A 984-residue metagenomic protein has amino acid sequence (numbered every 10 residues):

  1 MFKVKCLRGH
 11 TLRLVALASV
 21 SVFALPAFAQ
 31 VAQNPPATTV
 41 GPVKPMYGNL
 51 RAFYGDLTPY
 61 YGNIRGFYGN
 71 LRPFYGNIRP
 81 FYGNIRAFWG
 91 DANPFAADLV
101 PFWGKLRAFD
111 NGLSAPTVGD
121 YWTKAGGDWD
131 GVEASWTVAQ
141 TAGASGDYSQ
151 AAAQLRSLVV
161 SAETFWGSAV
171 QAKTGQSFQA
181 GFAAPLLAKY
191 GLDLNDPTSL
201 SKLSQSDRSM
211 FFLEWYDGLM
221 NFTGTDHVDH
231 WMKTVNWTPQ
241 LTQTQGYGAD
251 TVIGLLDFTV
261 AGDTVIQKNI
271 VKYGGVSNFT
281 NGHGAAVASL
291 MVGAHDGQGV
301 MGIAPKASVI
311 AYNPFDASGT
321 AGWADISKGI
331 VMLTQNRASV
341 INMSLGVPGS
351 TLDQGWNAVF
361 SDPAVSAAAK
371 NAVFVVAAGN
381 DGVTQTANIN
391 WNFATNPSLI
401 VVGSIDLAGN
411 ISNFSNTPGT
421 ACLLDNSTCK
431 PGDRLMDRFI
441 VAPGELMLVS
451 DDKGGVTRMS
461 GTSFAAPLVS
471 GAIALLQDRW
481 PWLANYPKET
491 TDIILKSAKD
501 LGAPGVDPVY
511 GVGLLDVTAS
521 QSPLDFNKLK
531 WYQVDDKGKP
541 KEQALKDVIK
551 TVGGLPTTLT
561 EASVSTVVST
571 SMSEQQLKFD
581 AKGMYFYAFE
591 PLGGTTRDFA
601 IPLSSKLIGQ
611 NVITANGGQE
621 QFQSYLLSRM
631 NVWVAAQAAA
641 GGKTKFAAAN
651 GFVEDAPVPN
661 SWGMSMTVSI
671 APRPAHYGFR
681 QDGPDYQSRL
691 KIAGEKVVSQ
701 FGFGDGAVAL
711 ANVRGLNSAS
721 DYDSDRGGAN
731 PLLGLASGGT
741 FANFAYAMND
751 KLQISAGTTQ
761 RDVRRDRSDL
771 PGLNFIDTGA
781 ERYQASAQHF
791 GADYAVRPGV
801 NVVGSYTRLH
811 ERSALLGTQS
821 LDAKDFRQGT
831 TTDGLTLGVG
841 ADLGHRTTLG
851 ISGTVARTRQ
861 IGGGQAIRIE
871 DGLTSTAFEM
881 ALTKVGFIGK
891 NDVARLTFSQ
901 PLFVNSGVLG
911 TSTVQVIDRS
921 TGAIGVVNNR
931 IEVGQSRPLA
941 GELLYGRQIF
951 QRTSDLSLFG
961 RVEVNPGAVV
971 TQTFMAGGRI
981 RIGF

Functional and structural regions predicted by a protein language model:
A37-V40, K44-G48, V118, G126-G127 (+4 more regions): Protease zymogen maturation seam
G143, Q154, S161, F165-L192 (+3 more regions): Substrate-binding/access-modulating region of protease and related hydrolase catalytic domains
Q150-S157, D196, S201, Q205 (+3 more regions): C-terminal subdomain of the subtilisin-like protease fold in secreted/lumenal serine endopeptidases
P239-I253, F258-W323, N336, T395-S398 (+4 more regions): Subtilisin-like serine protease catalytic core
I253, D257-V260, W391-A474, D478: Extracellular S/T/G-rich loop segment that most often corresponds to the catalytic His/Ser-adjacent loop
L290, Y312-F315, P443-Y510: Hydrolase catalytic cores
L592-G838, A968: Outer membrane beta-barrel translocator domains of Type V secretion systems
G727-P731, S755, D769-R782, D793 (+3 more regions): Outer membrane beta-barrel transmembrane domains
